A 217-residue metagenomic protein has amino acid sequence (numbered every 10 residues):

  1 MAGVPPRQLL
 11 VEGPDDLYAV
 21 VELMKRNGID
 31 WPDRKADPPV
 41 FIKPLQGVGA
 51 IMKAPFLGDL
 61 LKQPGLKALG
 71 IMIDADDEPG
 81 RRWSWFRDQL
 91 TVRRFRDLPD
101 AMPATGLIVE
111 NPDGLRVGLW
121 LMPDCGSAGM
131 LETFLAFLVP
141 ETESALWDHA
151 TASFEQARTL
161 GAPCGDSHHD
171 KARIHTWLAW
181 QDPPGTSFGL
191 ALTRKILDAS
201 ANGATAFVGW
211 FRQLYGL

Functional and structural regions predicted by a protein language model:
M1-V4, V21, K25-P38, A54-L217: C-terminal accessory helical subdomains adjacent to catalytic cores in phosphodiester- and nucleotide-handling enzymes
L9-E12: Short hydrophobic beta-strand that contains or immediately precedes a catalytic carboxylate
P14, P44-A50, I73-R81: Acidic, metal-coordinating catalytic cores used for nucleic-acid/nucleotide bond scission and strand-transfer chemistry
L17-Y18: Acidic, metal/ion-handling microdomains and their immediate structural contexts
E22, P38-G49: N-terminal carbohydrate-binding/catalytic regions of secreted carbohydrate-active enzymes
